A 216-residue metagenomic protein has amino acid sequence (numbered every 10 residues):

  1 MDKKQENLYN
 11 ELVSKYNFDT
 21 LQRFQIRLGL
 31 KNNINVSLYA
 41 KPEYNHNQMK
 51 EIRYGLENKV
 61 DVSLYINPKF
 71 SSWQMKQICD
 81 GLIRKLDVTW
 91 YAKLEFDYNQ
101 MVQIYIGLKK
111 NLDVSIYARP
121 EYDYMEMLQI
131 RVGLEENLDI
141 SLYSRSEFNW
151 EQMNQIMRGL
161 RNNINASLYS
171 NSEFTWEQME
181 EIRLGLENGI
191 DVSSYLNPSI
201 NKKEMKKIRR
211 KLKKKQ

Functional and structural regions predicted by a protein language model:
M1-Q216: General marker for long, soluble alpha-helical cores
